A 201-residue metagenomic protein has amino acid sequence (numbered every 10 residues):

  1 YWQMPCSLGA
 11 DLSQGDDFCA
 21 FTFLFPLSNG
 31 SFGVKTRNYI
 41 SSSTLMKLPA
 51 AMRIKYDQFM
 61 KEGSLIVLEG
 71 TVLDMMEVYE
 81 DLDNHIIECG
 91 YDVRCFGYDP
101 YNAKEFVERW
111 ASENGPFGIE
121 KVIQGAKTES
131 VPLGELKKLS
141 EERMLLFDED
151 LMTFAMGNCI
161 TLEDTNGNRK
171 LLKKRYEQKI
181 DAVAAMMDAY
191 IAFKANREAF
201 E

Functional and structural regions predicted by a protein language model:
Y1-Q124, S130, G134, D148-E201: RNase H-like, metal-dependent nuclease domains and their acidic two-metal-ion catalytic environment used
P132-E142: Short, surface-exposed amphipathic charged segments that create phosphate/polyanion-binding patches used for binding
